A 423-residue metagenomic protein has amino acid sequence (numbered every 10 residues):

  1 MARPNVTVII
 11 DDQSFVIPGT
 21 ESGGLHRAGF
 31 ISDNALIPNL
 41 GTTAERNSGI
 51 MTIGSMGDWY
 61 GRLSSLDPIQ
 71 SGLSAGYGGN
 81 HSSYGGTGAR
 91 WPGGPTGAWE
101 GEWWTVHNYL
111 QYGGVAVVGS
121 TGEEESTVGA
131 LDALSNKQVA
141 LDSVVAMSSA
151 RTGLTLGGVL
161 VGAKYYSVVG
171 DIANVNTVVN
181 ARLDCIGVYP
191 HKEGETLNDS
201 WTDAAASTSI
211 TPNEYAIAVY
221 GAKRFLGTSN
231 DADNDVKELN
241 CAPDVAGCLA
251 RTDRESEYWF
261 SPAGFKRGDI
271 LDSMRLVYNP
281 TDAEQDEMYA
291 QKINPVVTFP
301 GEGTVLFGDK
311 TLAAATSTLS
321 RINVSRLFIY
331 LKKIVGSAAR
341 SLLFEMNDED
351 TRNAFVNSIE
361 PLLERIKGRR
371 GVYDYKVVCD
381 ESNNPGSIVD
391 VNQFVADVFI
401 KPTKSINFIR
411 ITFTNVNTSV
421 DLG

Functional and structural regions predicted by a protein language model:
M1-V118, V139-G423: Structured, hydrophobic secondary-structure cores that serve as assembly/anchoring elements
V118-N136: A short, well-structured beta->alpha microelement
